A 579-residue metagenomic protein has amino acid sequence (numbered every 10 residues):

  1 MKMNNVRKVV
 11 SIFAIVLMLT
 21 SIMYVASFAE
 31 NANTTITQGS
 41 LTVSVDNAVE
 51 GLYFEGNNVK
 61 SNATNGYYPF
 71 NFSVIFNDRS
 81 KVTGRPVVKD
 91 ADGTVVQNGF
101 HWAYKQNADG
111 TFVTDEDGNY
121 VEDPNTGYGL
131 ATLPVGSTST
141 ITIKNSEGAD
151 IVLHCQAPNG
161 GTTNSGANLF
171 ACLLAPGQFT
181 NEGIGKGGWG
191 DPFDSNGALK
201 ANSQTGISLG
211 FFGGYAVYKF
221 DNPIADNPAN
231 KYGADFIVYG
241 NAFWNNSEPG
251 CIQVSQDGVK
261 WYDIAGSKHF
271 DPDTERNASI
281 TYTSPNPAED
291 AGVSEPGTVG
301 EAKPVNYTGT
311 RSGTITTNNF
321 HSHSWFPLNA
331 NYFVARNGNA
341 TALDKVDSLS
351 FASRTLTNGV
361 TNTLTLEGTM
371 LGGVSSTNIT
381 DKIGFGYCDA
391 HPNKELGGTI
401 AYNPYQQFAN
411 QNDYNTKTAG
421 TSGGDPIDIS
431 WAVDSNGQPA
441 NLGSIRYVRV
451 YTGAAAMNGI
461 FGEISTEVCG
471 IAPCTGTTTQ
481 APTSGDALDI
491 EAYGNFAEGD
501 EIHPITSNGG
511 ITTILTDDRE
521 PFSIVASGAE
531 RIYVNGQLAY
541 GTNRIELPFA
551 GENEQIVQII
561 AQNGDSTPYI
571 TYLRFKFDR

Functional and structural regions predicted by a protein language model:
M1-V6: N-terminal secretory signal peptides that target proteins for export/translocation
R7-A26: Sec-dependent N-terminal signal peptides of Gram-positive bacterial secreted proteins and lipoproteins
S27-P158, T479-R579: Beta-rich interaction/scaffold domains
G110, G118-Y120, G258-Y262, A278-I280 (+1 more regions): Acidic, glycine-anchored loop motifs typical of Ca2+
P158-E248, G266-T478: A domain-level signal for the mature, folded cores of soluble proteins
A225-N227, V259, E530-R531: Primarily extracytoplasmic ectodomains and periplasmic/lumenal surface modules that are beta-strand-rich
